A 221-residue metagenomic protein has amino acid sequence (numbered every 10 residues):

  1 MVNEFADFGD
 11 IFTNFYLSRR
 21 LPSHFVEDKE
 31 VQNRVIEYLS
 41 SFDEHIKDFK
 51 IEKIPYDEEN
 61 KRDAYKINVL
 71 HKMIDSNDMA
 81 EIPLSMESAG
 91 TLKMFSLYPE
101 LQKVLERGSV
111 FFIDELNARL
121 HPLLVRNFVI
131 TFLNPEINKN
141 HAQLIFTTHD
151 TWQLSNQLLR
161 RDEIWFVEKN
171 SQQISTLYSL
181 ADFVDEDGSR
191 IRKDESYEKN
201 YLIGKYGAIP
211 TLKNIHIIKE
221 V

Functional and structural regions predicted by a protein language model:
M1-S96, E106, Y197-N200, L212-K219: Phosphate-coordinating catalytic segments in nucleotide- and nucleic-acid-processing enzymes
P55, E59, N127-V221: C-terminal lobe/lid and adjacent interdomain/linker elements of RecA-like ASCE P-loop ATPase modules
K93-M94, S109, Q143-L144: Conserved active-site beta-strand-loop modules that form the wall/rim of enzyme catalytic pockets and either contain
F95-E100, I130-T131: Contiguous, well-ordered alpha-helical segments that form the cores/surfaces of helical PPI scaffolds
L101-S109: Short basic/glycine-enriched coil/helix segment immediately N-terminal to the Walker B
D114-L116: Walker B catalytic acidic pair
A118-P122: Conserved D-loop-proximal element of ABC-family nucleotide-binding domains
